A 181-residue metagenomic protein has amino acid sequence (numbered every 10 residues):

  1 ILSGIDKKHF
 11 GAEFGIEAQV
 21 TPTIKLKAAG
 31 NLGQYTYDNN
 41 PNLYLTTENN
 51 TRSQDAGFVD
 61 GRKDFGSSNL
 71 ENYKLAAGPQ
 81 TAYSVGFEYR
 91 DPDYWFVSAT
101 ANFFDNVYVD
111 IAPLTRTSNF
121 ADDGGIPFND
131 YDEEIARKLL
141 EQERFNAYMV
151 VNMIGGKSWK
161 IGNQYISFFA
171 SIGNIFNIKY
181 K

Functional and structural regions predicted by a protein language model:
L2-P113: Gram-negative outer-membrane beta-barrel transporters
E71-K181: Conserved C-terminal beta-signal and adjacent last beta-strands/turns of outer-membrane beta-barrel proteins
